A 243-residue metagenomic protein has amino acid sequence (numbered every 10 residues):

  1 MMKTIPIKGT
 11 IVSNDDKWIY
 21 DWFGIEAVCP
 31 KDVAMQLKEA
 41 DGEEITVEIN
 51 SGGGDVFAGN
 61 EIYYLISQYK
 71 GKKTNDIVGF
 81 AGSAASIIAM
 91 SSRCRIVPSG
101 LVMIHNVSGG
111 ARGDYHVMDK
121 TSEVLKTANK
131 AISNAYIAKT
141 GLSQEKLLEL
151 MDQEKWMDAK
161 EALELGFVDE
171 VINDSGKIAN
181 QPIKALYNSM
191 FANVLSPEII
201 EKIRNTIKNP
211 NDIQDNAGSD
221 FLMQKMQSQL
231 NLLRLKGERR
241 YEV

Functional and structural regions predicted by a protein language model:
M1-A84, S91-V243: N-terminal organellar transit peptides
